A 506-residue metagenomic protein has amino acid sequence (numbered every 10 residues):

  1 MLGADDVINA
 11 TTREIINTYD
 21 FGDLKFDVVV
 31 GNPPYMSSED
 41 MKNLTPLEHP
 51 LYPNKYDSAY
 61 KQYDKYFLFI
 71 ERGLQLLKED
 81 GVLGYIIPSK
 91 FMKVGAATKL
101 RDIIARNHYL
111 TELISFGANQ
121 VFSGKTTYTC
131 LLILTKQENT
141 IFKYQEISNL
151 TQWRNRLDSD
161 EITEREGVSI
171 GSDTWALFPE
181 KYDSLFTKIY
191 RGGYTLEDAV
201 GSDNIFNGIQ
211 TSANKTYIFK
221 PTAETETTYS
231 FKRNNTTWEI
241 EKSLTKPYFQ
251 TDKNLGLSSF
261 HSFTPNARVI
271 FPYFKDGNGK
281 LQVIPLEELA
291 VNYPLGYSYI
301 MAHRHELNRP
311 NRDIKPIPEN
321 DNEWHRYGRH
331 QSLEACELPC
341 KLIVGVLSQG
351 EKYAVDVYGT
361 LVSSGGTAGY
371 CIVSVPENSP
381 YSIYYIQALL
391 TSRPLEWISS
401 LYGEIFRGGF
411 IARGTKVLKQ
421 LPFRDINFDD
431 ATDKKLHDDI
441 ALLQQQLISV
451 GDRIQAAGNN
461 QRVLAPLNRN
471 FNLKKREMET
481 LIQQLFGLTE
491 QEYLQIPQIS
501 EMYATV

Functional and structural regions predicted by a protein language model:
M1, D6-V7, F69, K93-L100 (+5 more regions): Class I S-adenosyl-L-methionine
M1-L113, A118, L131-I133, Q137-Y144 (+2 more regions): SAM-dependent methyltransferase catalytic region
M1-V30, P34, N119-F260, G277: Polynucleotide-recognition surfaces of large bacterial nucleic-acid defense/processing enzymes
D23, D27, P46, Y60-F67 (+19 more regions): Conserved structured core elements
V29-N32, M36-E39, R72-L76, I103 (+13 more regions): Generic, well-ordered alpha-helical scaffold segments in large soluble proteins
V30, Y190, Y194-E197, R424-V506: Non-catalytic DNA-recognition/assembly elements of restriction-modification systems
F67, L74-Q75, A176-K435: Polybasic, glycine- and aromatic-enriched phosphate-binding surface used to engage nucleic acids
S115-G117, Q137-T174, E377, Y381 (+6 more regions): A conserved structural/catalytic subdomain of Rossmann-like adenosyl-cofactor enzymes
